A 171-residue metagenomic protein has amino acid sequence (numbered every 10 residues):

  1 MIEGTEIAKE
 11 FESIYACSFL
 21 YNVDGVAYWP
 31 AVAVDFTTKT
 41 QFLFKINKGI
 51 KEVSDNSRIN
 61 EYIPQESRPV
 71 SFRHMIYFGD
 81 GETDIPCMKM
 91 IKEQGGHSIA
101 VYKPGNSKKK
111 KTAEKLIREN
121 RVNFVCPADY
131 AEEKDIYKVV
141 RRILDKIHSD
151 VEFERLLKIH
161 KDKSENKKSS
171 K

Functional and structural regions predicted by a protein language model:
M1-K171: C-terminal cap/substrate-recognition subdomain and adjoining C-terminal extension of metal-dependent phosphatase-like
